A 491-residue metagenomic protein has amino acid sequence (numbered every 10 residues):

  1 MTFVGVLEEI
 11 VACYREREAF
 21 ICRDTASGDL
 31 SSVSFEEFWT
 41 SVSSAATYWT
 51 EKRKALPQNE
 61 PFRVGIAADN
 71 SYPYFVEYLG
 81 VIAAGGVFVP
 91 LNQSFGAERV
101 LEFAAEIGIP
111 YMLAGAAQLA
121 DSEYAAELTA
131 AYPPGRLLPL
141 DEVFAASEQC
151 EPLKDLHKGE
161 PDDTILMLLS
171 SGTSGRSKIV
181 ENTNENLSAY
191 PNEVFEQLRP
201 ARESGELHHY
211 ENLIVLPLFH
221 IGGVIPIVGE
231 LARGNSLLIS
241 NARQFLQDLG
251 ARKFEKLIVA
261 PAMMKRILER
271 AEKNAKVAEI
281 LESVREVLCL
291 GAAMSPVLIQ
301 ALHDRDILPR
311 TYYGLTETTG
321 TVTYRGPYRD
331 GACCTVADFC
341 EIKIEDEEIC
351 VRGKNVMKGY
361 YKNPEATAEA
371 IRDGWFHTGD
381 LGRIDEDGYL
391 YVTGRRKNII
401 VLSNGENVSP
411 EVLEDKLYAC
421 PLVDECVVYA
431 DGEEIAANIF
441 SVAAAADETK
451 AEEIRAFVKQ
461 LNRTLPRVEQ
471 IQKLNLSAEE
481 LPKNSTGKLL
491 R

Functional and structural regions predicted by a protein language model:
R15-E18, E151-L169, G175-R176, A201-E211: Conserved pre-ATP/AMP-binding loop-to-beta segment of ANL
S32-F35, H157, I165-N192: Conserved AMP-binding A3 loop
W39-T47, P161, V180-S204, V215 (+1 more regions): Conserved structural elements of the adenylate-forming
Y48-F95, I214-V215: Conserved AMP-binding/adenylate-forming
S188-E211, L218-K256, R270-A275: Conserved AMP-binding/adenylation subdomain of ANL enzymes
A232, F254-V259, L268-D330, E341 (+1 more regions): Gly/Ser/Thr-rich phosphate-binding loop
L308, Y328, T335-D338, D346-A370 (+2 more regions): Conserved ATP/PPi-binding loop(s) of AMP-dependent carboxylate-activating enzymes
G353, K358-G359, L381-R467: AMP-binding/adenylate-forming catalytic core of the ANL superfamily
